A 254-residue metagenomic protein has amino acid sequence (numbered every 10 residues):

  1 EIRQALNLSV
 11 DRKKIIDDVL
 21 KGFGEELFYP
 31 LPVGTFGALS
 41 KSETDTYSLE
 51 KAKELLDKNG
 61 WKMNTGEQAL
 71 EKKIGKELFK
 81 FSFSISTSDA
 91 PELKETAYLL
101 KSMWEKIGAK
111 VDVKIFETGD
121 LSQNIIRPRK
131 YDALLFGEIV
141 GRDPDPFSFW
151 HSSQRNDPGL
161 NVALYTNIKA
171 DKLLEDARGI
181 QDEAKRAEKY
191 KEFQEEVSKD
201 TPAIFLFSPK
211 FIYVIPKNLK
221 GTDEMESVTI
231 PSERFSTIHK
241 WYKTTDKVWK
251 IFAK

Functional and structural regions predicted by a protein language model:
E1-I2, K62, I180: Short helix-loop capping/hinge motifs at secondary-structure junctions, enriched in acidic/polar residues
A5-T44, E50-K51, P91-K101, S122-K254: Detector for C-terminal structural segments
D18-V19, F28, N64-L70, V113-I115 (+1 more regions): Surface-exposed patches in mature extracellular/periplasmic domains of secreted proteins
L49-S84: Immediate post-signal peptide segment of exported/extracytoplasmic ligand-binding proteins
F79-D89, V111-K114, D132: Short, well-ordered beta-strand elements
G108: Short glycine-rich hinge loops at helix-strand junctions in the catalytic core of two-component histidine kinases
V113-N124: Short helix-initiation/N-cap motifs at beta->coil->alpha
